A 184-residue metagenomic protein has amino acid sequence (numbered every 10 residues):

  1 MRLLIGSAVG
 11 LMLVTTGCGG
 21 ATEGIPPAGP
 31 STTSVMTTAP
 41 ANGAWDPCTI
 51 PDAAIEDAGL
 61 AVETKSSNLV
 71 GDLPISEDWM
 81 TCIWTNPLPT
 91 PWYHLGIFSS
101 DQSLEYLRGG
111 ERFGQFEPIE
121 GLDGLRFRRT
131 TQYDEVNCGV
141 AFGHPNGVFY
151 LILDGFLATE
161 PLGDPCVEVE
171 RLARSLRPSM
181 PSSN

Functional and structural regions predicted by a protein language model:
M1-G10: N-terminal export and membrane-targeting signals
A8, A44-W45, G163-C166: Generic detection of long, well-ordered alpha-helical segments
V14-G17: C-terminal motif of bacterial Sec signal peptides marking the signal peptidase cleavage site
G19-T22: Bacterial signal peptide processing site
G24-P89, M180-N184: Extracytoplasmic low-complexity, Pro/Thr/Ser/Ala/Gly-rich segments that lie immediately after a secretion/anchoring
A61-R129: Short, solvent-exposed recognition patches
R112-N184: A short, solvent-exposed beta-edge/loop patch
